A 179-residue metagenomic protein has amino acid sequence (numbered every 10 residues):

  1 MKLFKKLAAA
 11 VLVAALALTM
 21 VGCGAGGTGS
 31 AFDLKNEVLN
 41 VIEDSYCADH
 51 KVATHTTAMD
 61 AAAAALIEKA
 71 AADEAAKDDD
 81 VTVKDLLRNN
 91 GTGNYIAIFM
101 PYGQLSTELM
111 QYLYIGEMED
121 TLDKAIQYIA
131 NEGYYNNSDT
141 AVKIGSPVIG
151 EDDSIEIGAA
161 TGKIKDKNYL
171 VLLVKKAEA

Functional and structural regions predicted by a protein language model:
M1-V11: Bacterial N-terminal signal peptides that target proteins for export
K2, A14, F32-N36, A179: Short, low-structural-confidence N-terminal segments
A9-A10, A72, A179: Short amphipathic alpha-helical "recognition" segments used for binding
V11-L12, V41: A periodicity- and composition-biased signal for non-globular, repetitive helical segments
L18-G22: C-terminal motif of bacterial Sec signal peptides marking the signal peptidase cleavage site
G26-I98: Short, well-ordered surface patches within globular domains
N89-A179: A well-ordered secondary-structure block
